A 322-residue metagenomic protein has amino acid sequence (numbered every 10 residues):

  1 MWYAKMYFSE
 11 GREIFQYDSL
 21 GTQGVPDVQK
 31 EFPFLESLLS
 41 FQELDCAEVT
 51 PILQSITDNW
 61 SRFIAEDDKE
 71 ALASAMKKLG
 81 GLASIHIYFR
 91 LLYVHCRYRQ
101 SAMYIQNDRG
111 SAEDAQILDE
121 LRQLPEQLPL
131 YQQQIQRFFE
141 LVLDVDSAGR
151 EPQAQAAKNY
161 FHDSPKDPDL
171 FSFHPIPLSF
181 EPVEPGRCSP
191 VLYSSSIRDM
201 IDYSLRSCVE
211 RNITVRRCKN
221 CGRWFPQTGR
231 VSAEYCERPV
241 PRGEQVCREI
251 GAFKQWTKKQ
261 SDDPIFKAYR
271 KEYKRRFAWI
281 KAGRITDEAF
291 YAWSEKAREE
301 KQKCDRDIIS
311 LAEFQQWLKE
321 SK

Functional and structural regions predicted by a protein language model:
M1-P226, W256-T257, P264-I280, D287 (+2 more regions): Short helix-coil boundary/hinge micro-motifs
W224, R242, F253: Short loop/turn segments at secondary-structure transitions that flank enzyme active sites
T228-S232, G283-R284: Long alpha-helical, hydrophobic tracts
R230-I250: Cysteine-rich micro-motifs
E244-Q245, Q255-T257: Extracellular/mature segments of secreted proteins
I308-L311: C-terminal accessory extensions appended to soluble enzyme cores
